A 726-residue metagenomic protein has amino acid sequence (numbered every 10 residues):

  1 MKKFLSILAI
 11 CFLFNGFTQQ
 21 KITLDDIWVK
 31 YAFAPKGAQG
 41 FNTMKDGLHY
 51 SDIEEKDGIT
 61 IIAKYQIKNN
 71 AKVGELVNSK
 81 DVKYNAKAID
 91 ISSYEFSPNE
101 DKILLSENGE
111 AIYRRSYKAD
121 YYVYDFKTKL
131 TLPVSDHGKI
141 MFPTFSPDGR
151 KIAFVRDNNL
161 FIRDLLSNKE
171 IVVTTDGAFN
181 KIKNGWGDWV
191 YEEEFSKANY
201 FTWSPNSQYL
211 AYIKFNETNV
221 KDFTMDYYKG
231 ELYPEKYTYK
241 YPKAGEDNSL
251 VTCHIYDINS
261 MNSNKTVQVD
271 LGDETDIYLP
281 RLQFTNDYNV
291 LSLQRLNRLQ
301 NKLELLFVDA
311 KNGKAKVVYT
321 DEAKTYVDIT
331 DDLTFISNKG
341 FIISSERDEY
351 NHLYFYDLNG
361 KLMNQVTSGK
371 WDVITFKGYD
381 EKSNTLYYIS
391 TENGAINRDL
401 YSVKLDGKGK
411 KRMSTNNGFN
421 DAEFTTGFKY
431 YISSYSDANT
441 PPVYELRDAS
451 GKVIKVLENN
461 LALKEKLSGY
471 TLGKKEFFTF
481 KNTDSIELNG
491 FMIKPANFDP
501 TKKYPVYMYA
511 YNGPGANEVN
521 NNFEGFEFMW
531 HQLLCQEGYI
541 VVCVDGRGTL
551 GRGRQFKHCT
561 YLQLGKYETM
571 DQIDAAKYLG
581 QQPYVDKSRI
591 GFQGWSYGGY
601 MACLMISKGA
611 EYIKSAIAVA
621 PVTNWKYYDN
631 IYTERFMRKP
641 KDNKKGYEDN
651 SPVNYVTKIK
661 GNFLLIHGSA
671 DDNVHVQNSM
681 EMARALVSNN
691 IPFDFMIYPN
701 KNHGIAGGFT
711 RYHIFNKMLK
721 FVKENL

Functional and structural regions predicted by a protein language model:
M1-I22: Bacterial Sec-dependent N-terminal signal peptides
K3, C11, K83-N85, F523 (+1 more regions): Compositionally biased, low-complexity segments enriched in small residues
S6, C11, P280-R281, L400 (+1 more regions): Intrinsically disordered and other compositionally biased segments
I10, N297, R347, E392 (+3 more regions): Residue-level signal for short, function-critical loop segments
F17-F424, K429-Y430, A438-P442, L446-R447 (+1 more regions): Beta-propeller folds
D222, Y288, D421-L726: Serine-hydrolase catalytic core recognition
